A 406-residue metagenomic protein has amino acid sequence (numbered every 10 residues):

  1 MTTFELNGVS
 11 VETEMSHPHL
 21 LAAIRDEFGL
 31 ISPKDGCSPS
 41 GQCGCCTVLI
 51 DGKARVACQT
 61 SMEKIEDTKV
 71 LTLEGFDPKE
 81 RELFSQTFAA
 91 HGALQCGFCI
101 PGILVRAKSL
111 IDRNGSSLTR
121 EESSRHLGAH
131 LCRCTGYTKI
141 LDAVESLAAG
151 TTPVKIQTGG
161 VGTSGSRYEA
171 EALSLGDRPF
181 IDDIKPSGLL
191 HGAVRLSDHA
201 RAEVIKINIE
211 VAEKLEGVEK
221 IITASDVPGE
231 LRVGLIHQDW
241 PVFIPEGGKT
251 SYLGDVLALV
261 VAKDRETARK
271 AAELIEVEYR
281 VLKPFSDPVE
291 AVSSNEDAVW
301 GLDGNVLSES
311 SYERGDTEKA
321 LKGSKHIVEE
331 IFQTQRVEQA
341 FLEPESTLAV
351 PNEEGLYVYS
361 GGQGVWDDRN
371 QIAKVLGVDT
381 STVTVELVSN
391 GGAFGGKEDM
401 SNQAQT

Functional and structural regions predicted by a protein language model:
M1-Q157: Signature of N-terminal electron-transfer/Fe-S-associated modules in redox systems
C43-G44, L190-H191, G247, E343-L348: Short glycine-rich loop/turn motifs
M62-G97, T267-S293, S310, E330 (+2 more regions): Gly/Pro-rich active-site capping loops and adjacent beta-alpha segments that organize cofactor/substrate pockets
S85, A107-I111, Y137, E145-S146 (+4 more regions): Short acidic, glycine/serine/threonine-rich loops at helix termini
I103, V194-A224, L259-E278, T347-T406: Alpha-helical support elements that line or immediately flank enzyme active sites and cofactor-binding pockets
A148-V306, I327: Flexible, low-hydrophobicity surface segments
S293-L376: Helix-loop-helix junctions that connect adjacent transmembrane helices in secondary transporters/permeases, recognized
